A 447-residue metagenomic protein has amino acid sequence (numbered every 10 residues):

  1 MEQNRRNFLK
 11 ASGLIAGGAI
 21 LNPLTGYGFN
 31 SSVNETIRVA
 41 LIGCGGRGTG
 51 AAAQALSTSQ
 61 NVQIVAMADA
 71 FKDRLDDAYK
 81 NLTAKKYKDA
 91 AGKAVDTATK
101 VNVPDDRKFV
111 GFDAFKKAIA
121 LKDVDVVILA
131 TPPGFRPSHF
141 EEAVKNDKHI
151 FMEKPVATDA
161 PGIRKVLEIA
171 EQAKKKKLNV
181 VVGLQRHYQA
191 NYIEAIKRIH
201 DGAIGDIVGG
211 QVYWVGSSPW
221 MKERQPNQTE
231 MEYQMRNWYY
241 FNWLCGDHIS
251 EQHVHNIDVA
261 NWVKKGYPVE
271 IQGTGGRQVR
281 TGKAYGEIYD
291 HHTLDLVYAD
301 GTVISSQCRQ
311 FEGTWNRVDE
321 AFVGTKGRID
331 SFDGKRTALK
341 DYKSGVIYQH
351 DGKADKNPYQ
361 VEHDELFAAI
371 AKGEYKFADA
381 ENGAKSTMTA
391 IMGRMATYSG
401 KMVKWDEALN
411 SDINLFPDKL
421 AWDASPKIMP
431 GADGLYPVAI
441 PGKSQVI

Functional and structural regions predicted by a protein language model:
M1-K148, K165-K177, S444-I447: N-terminal glycine-/serine-/threonine-rich beta1-alpha1-beta2 phosphate-ribose binding loop of Rossmann-like
L9, L56, D76-Y79, I119 (+10 more regions): Non-transmembrane alpha-helical segments in soluble domains of secreted/periplasmic/extracellular proteins
I15, G50, E251, H255-P268 (+3 more regions): C-terminal helical cap and adjacent loop that interface with cofactors, partners, or active-site loops
G43-R47, K175-V182, R186-G286, E312-T314 (+3 more regions): Predominantly a Rossmann-like dinucleotide-binding segment in NAD(P)-dependent oxidoreductases
C44, L129-A130, E153, V182-G183 (+1 more regions): Conserved beta-strand->loop/alpha-helix structural units within folded catalytic cores of enzymes with alpha/beta
M67, K154-V156, G183-R186, W214 (+1 more regions): Short strand-turn motif at the edge of the Rossmann-like AdoMet-binding core
D147-D159: ADP-ribose/adenylate-binding Rossmann-like module
D295-D300, V323-G324: Active-site beta-strand termini and strand-to-loop segments that position acidic
